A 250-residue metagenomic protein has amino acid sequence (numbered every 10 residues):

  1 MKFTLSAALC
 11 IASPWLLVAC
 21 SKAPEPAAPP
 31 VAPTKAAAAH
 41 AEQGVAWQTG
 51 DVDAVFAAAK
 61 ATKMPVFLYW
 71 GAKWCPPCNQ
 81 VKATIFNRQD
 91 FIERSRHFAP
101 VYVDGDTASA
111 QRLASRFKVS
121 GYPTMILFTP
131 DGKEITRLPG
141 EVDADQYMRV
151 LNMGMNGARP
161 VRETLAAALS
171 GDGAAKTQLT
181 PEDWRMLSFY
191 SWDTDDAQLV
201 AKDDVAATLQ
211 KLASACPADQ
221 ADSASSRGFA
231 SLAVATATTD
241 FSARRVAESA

Functional and structural regions predicted by a protein language model:
M1-I11: Bacterial N-terminal signal peptides that target proteins for export
L16-A19: C-terminal motif of bacterial Sec signal peptides marking the signal peptidase cleavage site
S21-A28: Bacterial lipoprotein signal-peptidase II cleavage site
A28-A46, D53: Post-signal peptide N-terminal segment of mature Sec-exported envelope proteins
V45-G50, W70-A72, T84, R88-A110 (+2 more regions): Thiol-based oxidoreductase modules, predominantly thioredoxin-like and allied folds used for disulfide exchange
T62-C75: Short active-site neighborhood of thiol/selenol oxidoreductases, capturing the structured segment around
T84-F86, V119-V161: Non-catalytic, surface beta->alpha helical segment in thiol-disulfide oxidoreductase systems
G173-A250: Oxidative protein folding and maturation machinery
